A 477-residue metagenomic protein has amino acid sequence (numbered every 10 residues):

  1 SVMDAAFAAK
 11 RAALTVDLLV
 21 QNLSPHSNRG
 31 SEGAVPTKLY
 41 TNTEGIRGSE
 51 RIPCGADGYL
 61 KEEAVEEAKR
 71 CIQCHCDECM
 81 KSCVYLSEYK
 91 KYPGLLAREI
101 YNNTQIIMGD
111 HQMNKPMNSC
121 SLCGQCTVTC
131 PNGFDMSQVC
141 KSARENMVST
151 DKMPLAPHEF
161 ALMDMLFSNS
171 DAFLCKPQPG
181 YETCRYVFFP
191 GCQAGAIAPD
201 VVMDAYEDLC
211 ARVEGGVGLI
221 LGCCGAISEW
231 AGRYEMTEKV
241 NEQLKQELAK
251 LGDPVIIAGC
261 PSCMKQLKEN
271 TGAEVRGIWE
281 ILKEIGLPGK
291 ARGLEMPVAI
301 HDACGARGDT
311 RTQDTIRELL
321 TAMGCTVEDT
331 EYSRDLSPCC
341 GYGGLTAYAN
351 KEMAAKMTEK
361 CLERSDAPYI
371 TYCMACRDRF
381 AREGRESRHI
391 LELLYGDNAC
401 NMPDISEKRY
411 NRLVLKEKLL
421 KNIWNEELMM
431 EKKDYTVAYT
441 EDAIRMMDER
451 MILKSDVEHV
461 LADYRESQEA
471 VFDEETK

Functional and structural regions predicted by a protein language model:
S1-A34, E63, Q112-V148, V240 (+2 more regions): Extended, hydrophobic interaction surfaces within ordered domains
S1-S119: Ferredoxin-type iron-sulfur electron-transfer modules and their immediate structural context
K38-G55, K81-I100, V128-N146, W230-E235 (+4 more regions): Iron-sulfur (Fe-S) cluster-binding segments and ferredoxin-like electron-carrier domains, especially [2Fe-2S]
E78-L86, L155-E159, E474: Short coil/turn segments at secondary-structure boundaries
K90-G259, M264-A273, N411-K421: Iron-sulfur-cluster electron-transfer modules
V187-F188, A299, I370: Conserved beta-strand elements of the Class I
Q193-W279, G305-T321, E328-K418: Cofactor-cradling patches in redox/metallo enzymes
C400, D404-K477: Ribonuclease/tRNase effector modules and their secretory precursors
